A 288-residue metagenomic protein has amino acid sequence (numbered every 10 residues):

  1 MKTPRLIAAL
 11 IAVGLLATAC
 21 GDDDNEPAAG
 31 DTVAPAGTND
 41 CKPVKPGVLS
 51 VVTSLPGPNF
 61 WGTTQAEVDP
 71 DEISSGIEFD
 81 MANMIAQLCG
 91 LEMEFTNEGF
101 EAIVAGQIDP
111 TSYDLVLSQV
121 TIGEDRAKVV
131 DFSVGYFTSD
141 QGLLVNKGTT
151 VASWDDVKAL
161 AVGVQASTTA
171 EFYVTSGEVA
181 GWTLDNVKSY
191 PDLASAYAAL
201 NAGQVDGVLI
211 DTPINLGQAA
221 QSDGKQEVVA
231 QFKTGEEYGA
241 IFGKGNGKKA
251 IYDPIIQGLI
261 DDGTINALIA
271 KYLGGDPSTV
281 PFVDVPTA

Functional and structural regions predicted by a protein language model:
L15-A19: C-terminal motif of bacterial Sec signal peptides marking the signal peptidase cleavage site
C20-A29: Bacterial lipoprotein signal-peptidase II cleavage site
G21, F79-L88, A159-A161, T168 (+1 more regions): Extended ligand-binding regions for polar small-molecule ligands
V33-S118: Extracytoplasmic small-molecule ligand-binding "clamshell" domains of the periplasmic binding protein/Venus flytrap
L55, F137-V145, P213-L216, A220-Q257 (+1 more regions): Periplasmic-binding protein-like
I77, E94-G106, T149, V187-A198 (+1 more regions): Short helix-initiation/N-cap motifs at beta->coil->alpha
E92-D156: Acidic, polar ligand-binding/catalytic clefts
A102, V120-K128, Y173-S176, N201-A202 (+1 more regions): A ligand-binding cleft/hinge motif common to bilobed small-molecule-binding domains
